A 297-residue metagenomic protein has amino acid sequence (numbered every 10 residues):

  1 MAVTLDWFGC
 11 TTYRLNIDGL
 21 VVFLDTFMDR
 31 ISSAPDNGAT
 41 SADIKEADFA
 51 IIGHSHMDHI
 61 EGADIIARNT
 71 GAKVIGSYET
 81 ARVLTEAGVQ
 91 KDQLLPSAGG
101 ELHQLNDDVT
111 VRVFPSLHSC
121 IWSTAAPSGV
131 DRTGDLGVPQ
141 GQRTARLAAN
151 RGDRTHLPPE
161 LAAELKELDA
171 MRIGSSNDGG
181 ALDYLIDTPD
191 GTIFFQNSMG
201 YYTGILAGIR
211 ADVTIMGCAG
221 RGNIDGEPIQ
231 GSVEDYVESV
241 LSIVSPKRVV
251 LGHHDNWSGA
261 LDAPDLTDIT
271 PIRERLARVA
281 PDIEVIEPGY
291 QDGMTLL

Functional and structural regions predicted by a protein language model:
M1-D43, F49, N177-N197, V213: Conserved beta-strand hairpin/beta-sheet module of binuclear metal-dependent hydrolase folds, prominently
I17-R68, K91, L117-T144, R151 (+2 more regions): Pre-active-site segment of Zn-dependent metallo-hydrolases
D18, P158-S242: Active-site-proximal loop/helix segments of hydrolase catalytic cores
F23-F27, A47-S55, I75-Y78, I193-M199 (+3 more regions): Active-site neighborhood of phospho(di)ester-bond hydrolases with catalytic His/Asp-centered motifs
F23-M28, G100-E101, D108-S119, A211-G222: Conserved catalytic scaffold of divalent metal-dependent phosphoesterases
H59-I60, S77, G259: Conserved alpha/beta-hydrolase "acid-adjacent" motif
K73, A81-L105, A207-G208, E234-L297: Binuclear metal-ion centers of metallo-dependent hydrolases, dominated by the metallo-beta-lactamase
E79-L182, T188-P189, R278, G289: Metallo-beta-lactamase
